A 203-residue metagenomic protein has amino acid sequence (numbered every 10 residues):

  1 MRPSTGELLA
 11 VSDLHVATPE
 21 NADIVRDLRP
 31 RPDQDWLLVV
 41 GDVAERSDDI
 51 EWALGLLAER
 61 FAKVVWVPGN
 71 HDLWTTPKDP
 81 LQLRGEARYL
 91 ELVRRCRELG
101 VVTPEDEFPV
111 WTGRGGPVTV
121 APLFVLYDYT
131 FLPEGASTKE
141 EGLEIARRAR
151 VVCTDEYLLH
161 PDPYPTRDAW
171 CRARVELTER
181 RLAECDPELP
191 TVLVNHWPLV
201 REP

Functional and structural regions predicted by a protein language model:
M1-L9, F108-P122, L143-I145: Beta-strand-turn-beta hairpins that frame and shape the catalytic cleft of phosphate-ester-processing enzymes
M1-W66, D72-K78: N-terminal active-site segment of His-dependent metallophosphoesterases
H15-E20, E45-D48, H71-L81, F108-R114 (+2 more regions): Active-site environment of divalent metal-dependent phosphoester hydrolases
P30, V101-T112: Short acidic low-complexity segments
W36, K63-V65, V102, T119 (+1 more regions): Proline-centered loop/turn at the N-terminus of a beta-strand
V67-G69, D106, L123, V194: Generic beta-sheet signal
D79-L81, G85-E105: Glycine/small-residue-rich loop that forms an oxyanion/phosphate-binding "nest" at active or ligand-binding sites
T119-V192, W197-P203: Active-site-proximal loop/helix segment associated with metal-binding centers of metalloenzymes
